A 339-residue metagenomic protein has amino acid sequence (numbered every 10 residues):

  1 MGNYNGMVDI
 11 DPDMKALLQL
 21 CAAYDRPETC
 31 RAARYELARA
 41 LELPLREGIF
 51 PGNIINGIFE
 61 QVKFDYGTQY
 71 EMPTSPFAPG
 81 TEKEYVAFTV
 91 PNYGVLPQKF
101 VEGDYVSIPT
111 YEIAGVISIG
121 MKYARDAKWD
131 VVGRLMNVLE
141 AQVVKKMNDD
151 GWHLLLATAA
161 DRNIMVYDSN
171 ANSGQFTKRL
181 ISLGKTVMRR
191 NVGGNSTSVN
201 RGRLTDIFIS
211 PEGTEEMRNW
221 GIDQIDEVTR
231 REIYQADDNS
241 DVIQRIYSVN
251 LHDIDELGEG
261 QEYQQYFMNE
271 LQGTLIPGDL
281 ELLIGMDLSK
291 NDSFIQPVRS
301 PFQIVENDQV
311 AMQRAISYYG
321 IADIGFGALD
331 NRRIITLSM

Functional and structural regions predicted by a protein language model:
M1-R46: N-terminal alpha-helical "arm" segments
Y4, V8, L18-C21, D25 (+1 more regions): Sequence/fold signature of self-assembling virion shell proteins
E36-I113: Assembly/oligomerization interface modules of large self-assembling protein complexes
F88-L96, I108, A157-G174: Short, flexible helix-coil linker/hinge segments at the edges of structured domains or between repeats
K99-N163, I207, A311-A322: Long, contiguous amphipathic alpha-helices that act as assembly "spine/axial" helices in icosahedral shell and virion
R125, E215, I324-A328: Residue-level signal for secondary-structure boundary sites
A160-D238: Extended, solvent-exposed, turn-rich assembly/linker loops in the middle of proteins
